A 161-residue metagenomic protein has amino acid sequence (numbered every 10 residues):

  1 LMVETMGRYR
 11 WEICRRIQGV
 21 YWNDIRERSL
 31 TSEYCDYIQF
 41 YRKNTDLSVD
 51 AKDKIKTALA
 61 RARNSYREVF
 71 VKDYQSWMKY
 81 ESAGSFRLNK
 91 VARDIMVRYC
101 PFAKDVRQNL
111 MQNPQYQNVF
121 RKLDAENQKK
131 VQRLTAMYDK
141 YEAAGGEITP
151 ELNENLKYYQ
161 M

Functional and structural regions predicted by a protein language model:
L1-Q160: Active-site-flanking segments in enzyme catalytic domains
